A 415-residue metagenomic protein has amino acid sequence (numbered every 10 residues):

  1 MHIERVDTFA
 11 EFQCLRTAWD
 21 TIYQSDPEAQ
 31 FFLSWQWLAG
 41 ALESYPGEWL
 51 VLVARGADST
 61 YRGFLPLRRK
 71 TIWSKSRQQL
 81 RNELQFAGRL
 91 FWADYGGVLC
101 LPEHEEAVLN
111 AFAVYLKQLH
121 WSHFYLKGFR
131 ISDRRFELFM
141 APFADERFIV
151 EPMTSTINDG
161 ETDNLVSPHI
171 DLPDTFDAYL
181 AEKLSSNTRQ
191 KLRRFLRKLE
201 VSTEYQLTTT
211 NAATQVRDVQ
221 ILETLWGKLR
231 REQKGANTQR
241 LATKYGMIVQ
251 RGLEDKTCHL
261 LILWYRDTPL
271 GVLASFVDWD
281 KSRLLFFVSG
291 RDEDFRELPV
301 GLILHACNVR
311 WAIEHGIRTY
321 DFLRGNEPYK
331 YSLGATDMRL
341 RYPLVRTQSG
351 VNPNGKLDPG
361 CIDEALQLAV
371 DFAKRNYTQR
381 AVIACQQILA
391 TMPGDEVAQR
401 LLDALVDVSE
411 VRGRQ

Functional and structural regions predicted by a protein language model:
I3-E83, G128-D145, E151-R296, D403-V408: A conserved beta-strand-loop-helix scaffold within acyl/acetyltransferase catalytic domains
W49, R55, I72-G160, K281-D337 (+1 more regions): Acyl-donor binding region in acyl/amide transferases
M140-D177, T319-F372, D403-E410: Active-site/acyl-donor-binding loops of N-acyltransferases
Q387-V411: Short, charge-rich amphipathic alpha-helical segments embedded in non-transmembrane helical bundles/solenoids
